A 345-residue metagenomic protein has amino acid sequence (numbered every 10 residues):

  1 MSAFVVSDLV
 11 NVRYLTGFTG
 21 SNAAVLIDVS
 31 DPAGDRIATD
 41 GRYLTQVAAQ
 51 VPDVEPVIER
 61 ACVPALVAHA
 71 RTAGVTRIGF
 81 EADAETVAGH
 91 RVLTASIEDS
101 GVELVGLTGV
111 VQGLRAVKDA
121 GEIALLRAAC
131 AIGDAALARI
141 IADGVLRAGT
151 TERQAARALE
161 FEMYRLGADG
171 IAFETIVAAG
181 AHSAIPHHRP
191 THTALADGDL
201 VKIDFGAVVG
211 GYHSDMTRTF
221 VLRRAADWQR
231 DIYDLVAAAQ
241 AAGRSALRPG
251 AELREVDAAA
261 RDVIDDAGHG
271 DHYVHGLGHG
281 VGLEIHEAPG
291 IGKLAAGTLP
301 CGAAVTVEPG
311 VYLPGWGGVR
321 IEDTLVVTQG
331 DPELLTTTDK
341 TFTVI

Functional and structural regions predicted by a protein language model:
M1-I345: Active-site neighborhoods and metal-handling regions in enzymes and metal-associated proteins
